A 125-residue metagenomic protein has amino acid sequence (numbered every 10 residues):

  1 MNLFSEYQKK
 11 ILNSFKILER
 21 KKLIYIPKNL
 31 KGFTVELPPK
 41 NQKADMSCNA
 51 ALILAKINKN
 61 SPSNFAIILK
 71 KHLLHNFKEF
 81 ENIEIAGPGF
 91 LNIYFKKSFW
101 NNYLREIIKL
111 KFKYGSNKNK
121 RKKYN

Functional and structural regions predicted by a protein language model:
M1-N119: N-terminal alpha-helical targeting/anchoring segments
K120-N125: Residues forming anionic-ligand binding surfaces in small-molecule and nucleic-acid pockets of primarily soluble enzymes
